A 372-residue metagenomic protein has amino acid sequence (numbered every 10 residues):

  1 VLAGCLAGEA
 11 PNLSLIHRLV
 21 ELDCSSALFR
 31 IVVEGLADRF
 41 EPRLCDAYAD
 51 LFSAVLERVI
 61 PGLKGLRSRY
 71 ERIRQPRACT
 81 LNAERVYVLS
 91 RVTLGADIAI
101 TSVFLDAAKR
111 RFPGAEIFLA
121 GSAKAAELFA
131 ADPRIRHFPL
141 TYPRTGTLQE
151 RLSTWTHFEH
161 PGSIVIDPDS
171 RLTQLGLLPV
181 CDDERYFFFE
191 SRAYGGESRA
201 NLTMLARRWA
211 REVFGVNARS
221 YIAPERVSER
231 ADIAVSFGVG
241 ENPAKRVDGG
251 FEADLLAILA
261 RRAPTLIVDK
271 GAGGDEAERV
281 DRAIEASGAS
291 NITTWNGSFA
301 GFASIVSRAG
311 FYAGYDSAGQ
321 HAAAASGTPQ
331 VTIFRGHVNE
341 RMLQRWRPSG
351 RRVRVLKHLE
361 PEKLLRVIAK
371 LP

Functional and structural regions predicted by a protein language model:
V1-P372: Catalytic machinery of carbohydrate-active enzymes, primarily nucleotide-sugar-dependent glycosyltransferases
